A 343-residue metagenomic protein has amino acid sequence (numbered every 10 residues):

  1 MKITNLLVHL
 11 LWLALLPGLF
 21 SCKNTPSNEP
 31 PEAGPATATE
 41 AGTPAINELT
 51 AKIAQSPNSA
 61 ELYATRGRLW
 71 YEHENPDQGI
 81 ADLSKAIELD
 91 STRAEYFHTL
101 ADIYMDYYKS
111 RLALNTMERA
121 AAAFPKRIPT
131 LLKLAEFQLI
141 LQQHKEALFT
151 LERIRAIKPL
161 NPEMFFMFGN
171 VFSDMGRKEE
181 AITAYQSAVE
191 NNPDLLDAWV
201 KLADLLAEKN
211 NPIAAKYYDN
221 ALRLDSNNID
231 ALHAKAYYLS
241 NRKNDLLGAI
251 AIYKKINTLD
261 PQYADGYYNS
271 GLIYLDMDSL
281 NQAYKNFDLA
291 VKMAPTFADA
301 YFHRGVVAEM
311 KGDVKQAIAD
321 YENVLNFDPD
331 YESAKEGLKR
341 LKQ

Functional and structural regions predicted by a protein language model:
S21-S84, E88-T92, D106, N115 (+1 more regions): N-terminal leader/linker segments that initiate helical-solenoid repeat arrays
N24-G34, N244-L247, E309-Q343: Terminal, low-structured helical/coil segments at or just beyond the last alpha-helical repeat
T39-N47, E74-K85, Y107-R119, L141-R153 (+5 more regions): Structural signature of tandem alpha-helical TPR/SEL1-like repeats, specifically the intra-repeat loop/turn
Q55, L89, A123-F124, A156-K158 (+5 more regions): Structural marker of alpha-solenoid helical repeat scaffolds
T65, T99, K133, M167 (+5 more regions): Canonical tetratricopeptide repeat
Y71, H98, M105, L132 (+9 more regions): Position-specific recognition of the canonical hydrophobic site in helix A of tetratricopeptide repeat
